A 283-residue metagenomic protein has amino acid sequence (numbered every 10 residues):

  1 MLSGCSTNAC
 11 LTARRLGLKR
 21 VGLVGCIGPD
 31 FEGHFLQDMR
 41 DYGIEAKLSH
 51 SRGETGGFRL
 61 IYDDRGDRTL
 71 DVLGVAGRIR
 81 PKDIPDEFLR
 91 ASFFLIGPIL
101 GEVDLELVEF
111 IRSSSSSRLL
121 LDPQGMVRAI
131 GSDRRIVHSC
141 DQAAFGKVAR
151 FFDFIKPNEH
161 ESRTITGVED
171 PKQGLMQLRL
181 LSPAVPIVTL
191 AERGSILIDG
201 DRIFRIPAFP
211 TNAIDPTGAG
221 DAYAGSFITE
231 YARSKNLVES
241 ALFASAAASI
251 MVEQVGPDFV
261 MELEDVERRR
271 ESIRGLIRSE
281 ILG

Functional and structural regions predicted by a protein language model:
M1-R14: Short catalytic helix/loop segments, enriched in acidic residues and glycine and frequently bearing histidine
L11-R20, E230-R233: Alpha-helix C-terminal capping segments
A13, N158, G220: Short, conserved phosphate/pyrophosphate- and ester-handling motifs at nucleotide-, phospho-/glycolipid
R15-P98, E102, E106-R118, R268-G283: Conserved N-terminal subdomain of the carbohydrate kinase-like
G57-F58, R128-S132, A213-T217: Short, charged, surface-exposed secondary-structure boundary motifs
F93, G97-M176, R193-G194: Conserved beta-alpha-beta core of the PfkB/ribokinase-like small-molecule kinase fold
C140-K147, P171-G283: Conserved phosphate-binding/catalytic region of the ribokinase-like
